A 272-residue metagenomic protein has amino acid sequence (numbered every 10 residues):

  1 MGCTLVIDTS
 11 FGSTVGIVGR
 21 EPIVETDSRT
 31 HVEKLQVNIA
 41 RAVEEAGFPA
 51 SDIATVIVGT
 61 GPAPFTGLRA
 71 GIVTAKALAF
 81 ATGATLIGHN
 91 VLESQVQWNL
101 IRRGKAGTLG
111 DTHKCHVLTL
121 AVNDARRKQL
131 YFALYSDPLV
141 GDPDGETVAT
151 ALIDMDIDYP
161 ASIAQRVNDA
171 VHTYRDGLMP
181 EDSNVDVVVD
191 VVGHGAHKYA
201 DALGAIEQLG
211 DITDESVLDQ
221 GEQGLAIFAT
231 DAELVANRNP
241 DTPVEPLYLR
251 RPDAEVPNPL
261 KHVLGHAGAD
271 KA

Functional and structural regions predicted by a protein language model:
M1-P62, Q95: N-terminal beta-alpha supersecondary unit
L5, G16, Y131-S136, L247: Conserved hydrophobic/aromatic positions in well-ordered beta-strands
T26, T30-K34, F65, R69 (+2 more regions): Residues at secondary-structure transition points
A42-A46, A75, A81, N99-R102 (+2 more regions): Stable alpha-helical structural segments in soluble proteins, enriched in small hydrophobic residues
I57-V91: DPxDG-like acidic metal-binding loop motif
T85-D219, D253, G265-K271: Surface "functional belts" at beta-alpha junctions
H197-K198, D211-A272: Acyltransferase
